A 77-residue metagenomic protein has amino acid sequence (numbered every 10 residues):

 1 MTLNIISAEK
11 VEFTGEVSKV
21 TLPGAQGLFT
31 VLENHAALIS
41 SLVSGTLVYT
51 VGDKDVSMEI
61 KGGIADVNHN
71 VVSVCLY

Functional and structural regions predicted by a protein language model:
T2-Y77: Compact, glycine-rich, soluble single-domain proteins
